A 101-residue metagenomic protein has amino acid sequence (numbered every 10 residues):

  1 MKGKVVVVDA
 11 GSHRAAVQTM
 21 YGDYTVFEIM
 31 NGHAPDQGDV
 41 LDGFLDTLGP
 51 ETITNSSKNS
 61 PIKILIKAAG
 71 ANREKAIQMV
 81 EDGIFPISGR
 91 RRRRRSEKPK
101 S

Functional and structural regions predicted by a protein language model:
M1, T25-F27, I62: Short beta-strand segments
M1-A10: Structural detector for short beta-strands of small beta-barrel domains
G11-V17: Short aromatic-glycine-enriched beta-strand elements
D23-A34: Beta-strand/loop nucleic-acid-binding surfaces
D46-K58: Short, Lys/Arg- and Gly-enriched loop/turn segments at beta-strand edges
S57-S101: Glycine- and charge-enriched low-complexity intrinsically disordered segments
